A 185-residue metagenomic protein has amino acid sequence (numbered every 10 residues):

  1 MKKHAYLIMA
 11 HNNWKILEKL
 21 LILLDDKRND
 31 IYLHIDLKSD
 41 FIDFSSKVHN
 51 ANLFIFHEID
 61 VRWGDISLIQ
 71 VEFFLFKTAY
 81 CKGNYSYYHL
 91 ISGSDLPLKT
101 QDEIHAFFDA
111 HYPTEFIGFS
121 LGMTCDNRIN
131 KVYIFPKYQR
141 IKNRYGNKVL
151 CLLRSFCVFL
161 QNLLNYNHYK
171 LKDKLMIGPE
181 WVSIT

Functional and structural regions predicted by a protein language model:
M1-T185: ER/Golgi luminal nucleotide-sugar-dependent glycosyltransferases, focusing on the catalytic module
